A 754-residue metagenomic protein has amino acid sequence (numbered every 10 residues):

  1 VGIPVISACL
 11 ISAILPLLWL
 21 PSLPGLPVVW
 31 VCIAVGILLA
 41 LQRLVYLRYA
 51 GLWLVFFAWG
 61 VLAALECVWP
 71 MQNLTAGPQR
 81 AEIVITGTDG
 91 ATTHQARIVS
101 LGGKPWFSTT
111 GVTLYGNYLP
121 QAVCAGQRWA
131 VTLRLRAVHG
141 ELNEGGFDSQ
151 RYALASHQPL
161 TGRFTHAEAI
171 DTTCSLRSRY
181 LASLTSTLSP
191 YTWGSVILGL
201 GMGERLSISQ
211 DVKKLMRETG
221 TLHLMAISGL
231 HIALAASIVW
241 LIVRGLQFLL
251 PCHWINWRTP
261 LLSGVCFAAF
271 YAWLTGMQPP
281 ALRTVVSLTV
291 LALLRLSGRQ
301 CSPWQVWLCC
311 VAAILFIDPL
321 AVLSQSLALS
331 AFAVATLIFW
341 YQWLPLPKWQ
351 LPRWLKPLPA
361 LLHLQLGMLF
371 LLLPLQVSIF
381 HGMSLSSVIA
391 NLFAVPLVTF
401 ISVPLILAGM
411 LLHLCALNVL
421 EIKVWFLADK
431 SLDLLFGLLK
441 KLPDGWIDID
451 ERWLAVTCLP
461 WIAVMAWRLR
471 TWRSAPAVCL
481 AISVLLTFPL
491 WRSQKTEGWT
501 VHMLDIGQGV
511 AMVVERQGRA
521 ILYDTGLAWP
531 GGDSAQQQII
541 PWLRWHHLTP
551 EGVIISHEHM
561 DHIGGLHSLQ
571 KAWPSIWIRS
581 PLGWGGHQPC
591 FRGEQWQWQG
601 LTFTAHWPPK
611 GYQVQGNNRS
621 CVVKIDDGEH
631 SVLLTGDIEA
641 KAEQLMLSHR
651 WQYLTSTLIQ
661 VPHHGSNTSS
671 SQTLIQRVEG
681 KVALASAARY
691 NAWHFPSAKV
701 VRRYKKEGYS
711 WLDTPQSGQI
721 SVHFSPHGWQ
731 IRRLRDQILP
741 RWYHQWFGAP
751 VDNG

Functional and structural regions predicted by a protein language model:
V1-E82, V243-I255, T259, L293 (+6 more regions): Transmembrane helix-bundle segments that form internal channels/tunnels in multi-pass membrane proteins, characterized
V31-C32, A235-A236, G264, A268 (+6 more regions): Hydrophobic core segments of transmembrane alpha-helices in multi-pass, intramembrane catalytic enzymes
R48-F56, V286, P303-L308, A328: Cytoplasmic-side transmembrane-helix entry/capping segments in multi-pass membrane proteins
W53-H223, D533, Q537-P541, W545-T549 (+6 more regions): Membrane-interface helix/helix-cap signal primarily in integral membrane proteins
V84, Y118-T132, Y152, Q158 (+2 more regions): Non-globular, low-confidence helical/coil segments that flank catalytic cores
A155-V285, A292-L293, W596, S631-G636 (+3 more regions): Aromatic-rich juxtamembrane segments at the membrane interface
W257-V265, R299-L315, Q350-A360: Short hydrophobic alpha-helices at membrane interfaces in multi-pass membrane enzymes
A272-A281, L296-Q300, I317-L327, V377 (+1 more regions): Membrane-interface helix caps and helix-loop-helix hairpins in membrane proteins
